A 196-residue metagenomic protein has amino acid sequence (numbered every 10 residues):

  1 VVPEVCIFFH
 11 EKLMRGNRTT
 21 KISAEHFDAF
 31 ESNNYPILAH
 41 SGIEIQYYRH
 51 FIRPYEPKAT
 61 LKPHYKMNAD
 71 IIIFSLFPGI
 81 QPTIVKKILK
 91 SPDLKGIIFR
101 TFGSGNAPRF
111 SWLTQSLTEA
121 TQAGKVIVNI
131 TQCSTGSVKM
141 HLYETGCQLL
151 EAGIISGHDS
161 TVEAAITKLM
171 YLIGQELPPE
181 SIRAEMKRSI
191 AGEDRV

Functional and structural regions predicted by a protein language model:
V1-V2, F9: Active-site-adjacent helix-turn-beta-strand microarchitecture at beta-sheet edges that either contains or buttresses
C6, R15-S104, R109-F110, S189-V196: Accessory alpha-helical/coil subdomains and C-terminal extensions that flank or cap enzyme catalytic cores
K12, P78, S134: Short, glycine/serine-rich, charged loops/turns that create anion-binding and catalytic segments at active sites
S104-V196: C-terminal non-catalytic interaction/assembly regions of soluble proteins
